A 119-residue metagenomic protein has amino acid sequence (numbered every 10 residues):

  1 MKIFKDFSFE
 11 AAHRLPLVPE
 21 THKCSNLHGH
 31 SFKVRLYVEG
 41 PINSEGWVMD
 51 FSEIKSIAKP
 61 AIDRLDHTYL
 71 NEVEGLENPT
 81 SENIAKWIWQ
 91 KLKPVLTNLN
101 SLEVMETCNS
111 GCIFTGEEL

Functional and structural regions predicted by a protein language model:
M1-L119: Charge-rich, low-complexity N-terminal segments
